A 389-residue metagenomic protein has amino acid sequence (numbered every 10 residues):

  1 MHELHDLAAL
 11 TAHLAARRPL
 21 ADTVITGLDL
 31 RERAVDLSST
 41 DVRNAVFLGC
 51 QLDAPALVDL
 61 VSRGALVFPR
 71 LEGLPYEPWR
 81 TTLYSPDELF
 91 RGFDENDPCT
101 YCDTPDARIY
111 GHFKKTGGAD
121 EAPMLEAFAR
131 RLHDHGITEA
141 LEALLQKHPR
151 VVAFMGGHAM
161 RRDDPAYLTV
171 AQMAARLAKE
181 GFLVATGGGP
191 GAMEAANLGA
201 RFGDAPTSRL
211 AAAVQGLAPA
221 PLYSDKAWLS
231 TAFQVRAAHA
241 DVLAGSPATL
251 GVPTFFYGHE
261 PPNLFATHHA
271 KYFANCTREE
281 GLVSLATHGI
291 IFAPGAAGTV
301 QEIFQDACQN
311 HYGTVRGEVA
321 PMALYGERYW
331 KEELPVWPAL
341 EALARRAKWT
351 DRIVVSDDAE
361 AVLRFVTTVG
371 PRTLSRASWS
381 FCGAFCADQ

Functional and structural regions predicted by a protein language model:
M1-M124: Long, compositionally biased, glycine/small-hydrophobic-enriched stretches that function as flexible linkers, tethers
L20-A21, I25-R33, G191-G289: Acidic/glycine-enriched connector segments
T23-R33, A122-K147: Short N-terminal or domain-adjacent regulatory/targeting segments
L145-V152, G245-P247: A short, charged/proline- and glycine-enriched loop that marks the coil->beta-strand transition at the N-terminal
P149-F154, P165-A213: N-terminal active-site beta-alpha-beta segment that forms phosphate/nucleotide-binding and substrate-recognition loops
D163, A192-A196, G298-Q305: Short glycine/serine/threonine-rich phosphate/pyrophosphate-binding segments that cradle anionic phosphate groups
G181, S208-L217, G251, A293-P294 (+2 more regions): Short, acidic/small-residue loops that bind anionic groups at enzyme active sites
L282-S284, G317-Q389: C-terminal functional extensions of proteins
